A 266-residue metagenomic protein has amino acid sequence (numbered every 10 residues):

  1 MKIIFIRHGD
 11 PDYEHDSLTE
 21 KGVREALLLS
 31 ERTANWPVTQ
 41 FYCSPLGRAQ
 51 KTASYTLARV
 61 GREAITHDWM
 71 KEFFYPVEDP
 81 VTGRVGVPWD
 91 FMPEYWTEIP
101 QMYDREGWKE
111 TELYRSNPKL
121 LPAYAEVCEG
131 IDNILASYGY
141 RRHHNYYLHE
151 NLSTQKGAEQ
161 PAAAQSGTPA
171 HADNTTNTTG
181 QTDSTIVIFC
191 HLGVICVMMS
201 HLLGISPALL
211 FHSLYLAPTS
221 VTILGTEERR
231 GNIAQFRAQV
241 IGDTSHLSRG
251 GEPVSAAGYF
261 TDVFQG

Functional and structural regions predicted by a protein language model:
K2-T56, A123: Loop-to-helix element that buttresses phosphate recognition and phosphoryl-transfer chemistry
G9, L192, T244: Active-site metal-binding loops of divalent metal-dependent hydrolases
D12-H15, A49-T52, F73-P76, I195-M198 (+1 more regions): Short catalytic/ligand-binding loop motif for oxyanion handling, primarily in non-cytosolic enzymes, centered on
E31-Y114, G266: Phosphate-coordination/substrate-recognition cap region in phosphate-metabolizing enzymes
T39-P45, Y146, T185-F189: Short glycine-rich phosphate-binding loop at a beta-alpha junction
F73-F91, Y146-S184, S200-G266: Acidic, low-complexity terminal tails and accessory targeting/binding regions of phosphate-metabolizing enzymes
V87-H149: Extended, charge-rich helix/loop segments that form flexible, surface "patches" used to engage negatively charged
